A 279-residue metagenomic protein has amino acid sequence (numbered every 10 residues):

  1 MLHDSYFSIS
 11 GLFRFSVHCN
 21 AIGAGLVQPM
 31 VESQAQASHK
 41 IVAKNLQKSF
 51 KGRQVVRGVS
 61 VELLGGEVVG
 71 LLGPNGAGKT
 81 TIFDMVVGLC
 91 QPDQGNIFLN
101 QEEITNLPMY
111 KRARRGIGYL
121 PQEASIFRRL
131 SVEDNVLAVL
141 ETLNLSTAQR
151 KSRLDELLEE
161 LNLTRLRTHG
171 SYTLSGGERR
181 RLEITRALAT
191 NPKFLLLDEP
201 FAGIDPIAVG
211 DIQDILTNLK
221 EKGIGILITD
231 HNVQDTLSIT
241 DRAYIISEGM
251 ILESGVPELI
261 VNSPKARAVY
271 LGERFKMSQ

Functional and structural regions predicted by a protein language model:
L72-P74: The feature captures the beta-strand-to-loop junction immediately N-terminal to the Walker
V87: Helix-to-loop junction immediately C-terminal to a conserved catalytic motif
A148-L166, Q213-T217: Conserved ABC ATPase "signature" region
G170-L174, E178: Conserved ABC ATPase signature
N191: Conserved catalytic motifs of ABC-family nucleotide-binding domains
L195-E199: Catalytic Walker B motif of ABC-type/P-loop ATPase nucleotide-binding domains
